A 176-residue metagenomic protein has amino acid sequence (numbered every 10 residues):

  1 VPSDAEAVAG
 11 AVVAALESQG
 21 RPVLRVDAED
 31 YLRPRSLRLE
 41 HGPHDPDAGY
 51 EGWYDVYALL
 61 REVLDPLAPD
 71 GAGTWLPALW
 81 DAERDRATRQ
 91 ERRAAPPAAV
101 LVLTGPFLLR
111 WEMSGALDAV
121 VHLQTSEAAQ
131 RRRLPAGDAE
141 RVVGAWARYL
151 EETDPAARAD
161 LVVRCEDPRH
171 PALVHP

Functional and structural regions predicted by a protein language model:
V1-A14: Glycine-rich phosphate-binding P-loop
V13-L24: Post-Walker A helix-loop "phosphate-sensing" segment adjacent to the P-loop in P-loop NTPases
V23-D27, L32-R86, V100: Conserved nucleotide-sensing/catalytic segment adjacent to the nucleotide-binding pocket in NTP-handling enzymes
G49-A58, S126-A128, R132, A136-G137: Flexible, gly/pro- and Lys/Arg-enriched active-site loops
G52-L60, V143, Y149, A156: Amphipathic alpha-helical transducer elements in NTP-driven molecular machines
R86-R133: ATP-dependent NMP and nucleoside kinases share a basic, alpha-helical "lid"
G115, A119, A128, E151-P176: NTP-dependent small-molecule kinase module
R131-A145, Y149: C-terminal substrate-binding/active-site "lid" region of AdoMet-derived donor-dependent transferases
